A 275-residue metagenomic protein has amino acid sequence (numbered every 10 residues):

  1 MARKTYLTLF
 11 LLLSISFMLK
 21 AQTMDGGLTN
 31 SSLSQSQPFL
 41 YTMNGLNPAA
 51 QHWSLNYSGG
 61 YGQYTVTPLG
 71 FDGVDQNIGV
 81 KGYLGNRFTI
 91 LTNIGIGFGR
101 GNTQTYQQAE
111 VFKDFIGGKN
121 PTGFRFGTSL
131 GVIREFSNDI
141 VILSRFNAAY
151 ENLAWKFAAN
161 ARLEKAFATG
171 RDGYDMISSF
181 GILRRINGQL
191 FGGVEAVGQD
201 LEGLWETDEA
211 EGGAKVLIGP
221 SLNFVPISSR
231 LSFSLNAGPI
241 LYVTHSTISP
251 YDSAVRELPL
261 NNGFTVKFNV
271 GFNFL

Functional and structural regions predicted by a protein language model:
M1-L7: Bacterial N-terminal signal peptides that target proteins for export
L7-T8, G117: General helical structural elements
T8-S16: Bacterial N-terminal signal peptides
F17-A21: Sec/Tat signal peptide C-region and signal peptidase I cleavage site
Q22-S144, A149-A168, D175, L183 (+1 more regions): Transmembrane beta-barrel domains of Gram-negative outer membranes and organellar outer membranes
S178: Anionic-ligand binding region
